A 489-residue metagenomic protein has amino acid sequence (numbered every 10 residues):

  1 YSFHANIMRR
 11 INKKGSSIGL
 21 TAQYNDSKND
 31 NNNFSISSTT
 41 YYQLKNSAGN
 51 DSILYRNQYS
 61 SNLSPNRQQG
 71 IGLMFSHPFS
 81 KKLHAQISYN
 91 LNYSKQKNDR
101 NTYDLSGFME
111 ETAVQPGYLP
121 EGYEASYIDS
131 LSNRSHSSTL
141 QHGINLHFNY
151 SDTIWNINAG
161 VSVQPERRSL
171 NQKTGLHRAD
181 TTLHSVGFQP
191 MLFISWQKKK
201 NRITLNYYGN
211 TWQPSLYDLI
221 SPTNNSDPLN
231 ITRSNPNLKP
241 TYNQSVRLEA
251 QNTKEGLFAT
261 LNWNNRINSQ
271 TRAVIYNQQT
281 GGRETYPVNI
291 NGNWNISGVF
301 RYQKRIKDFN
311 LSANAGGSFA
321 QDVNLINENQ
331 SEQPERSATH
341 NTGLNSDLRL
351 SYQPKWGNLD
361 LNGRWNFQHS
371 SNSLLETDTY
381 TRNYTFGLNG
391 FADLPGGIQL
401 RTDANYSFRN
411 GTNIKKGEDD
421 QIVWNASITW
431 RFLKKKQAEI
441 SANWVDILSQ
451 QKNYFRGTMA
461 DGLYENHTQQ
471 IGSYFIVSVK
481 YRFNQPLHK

Functional and structural regions predicted by a protein language model:
Y1-N252, G256-K489: Primarily recognizes Gram-negative and organellar outer-membrane beta-barrels
